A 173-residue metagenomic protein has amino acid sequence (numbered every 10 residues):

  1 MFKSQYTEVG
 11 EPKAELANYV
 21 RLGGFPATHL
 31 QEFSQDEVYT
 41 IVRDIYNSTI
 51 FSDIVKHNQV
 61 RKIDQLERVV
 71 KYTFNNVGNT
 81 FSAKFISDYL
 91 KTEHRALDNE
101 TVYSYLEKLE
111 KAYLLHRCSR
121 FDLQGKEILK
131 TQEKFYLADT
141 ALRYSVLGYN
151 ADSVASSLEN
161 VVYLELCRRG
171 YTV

Functional and structural regions predicted by a protein language model:
F2-I45: Amphipathic alpha-helical "lid/sensor" segments that cap RecA-like P-loop NTPase cores
L30-V173: Accessory nucleic acid-recognition modules appended to NTPase machines
